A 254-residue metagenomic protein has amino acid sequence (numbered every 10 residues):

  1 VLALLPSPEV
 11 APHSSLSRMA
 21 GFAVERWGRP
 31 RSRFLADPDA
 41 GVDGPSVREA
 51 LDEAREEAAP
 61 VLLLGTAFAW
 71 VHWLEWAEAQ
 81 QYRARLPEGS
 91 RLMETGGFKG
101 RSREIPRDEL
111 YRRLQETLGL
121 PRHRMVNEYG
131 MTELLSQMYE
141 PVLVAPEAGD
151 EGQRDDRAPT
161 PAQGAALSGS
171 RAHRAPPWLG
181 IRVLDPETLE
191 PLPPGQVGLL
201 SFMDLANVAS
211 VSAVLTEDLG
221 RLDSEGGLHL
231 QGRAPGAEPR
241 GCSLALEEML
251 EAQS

Functional and structural regions predicted by a protein language model:
V1-P6: Short hydrophobic beta-strand segments
S7, H13, G21-S254: Active-site glycine/GP-rich loop and adjacent strand/helix microenvironment that borders small-molecule binding pockets
